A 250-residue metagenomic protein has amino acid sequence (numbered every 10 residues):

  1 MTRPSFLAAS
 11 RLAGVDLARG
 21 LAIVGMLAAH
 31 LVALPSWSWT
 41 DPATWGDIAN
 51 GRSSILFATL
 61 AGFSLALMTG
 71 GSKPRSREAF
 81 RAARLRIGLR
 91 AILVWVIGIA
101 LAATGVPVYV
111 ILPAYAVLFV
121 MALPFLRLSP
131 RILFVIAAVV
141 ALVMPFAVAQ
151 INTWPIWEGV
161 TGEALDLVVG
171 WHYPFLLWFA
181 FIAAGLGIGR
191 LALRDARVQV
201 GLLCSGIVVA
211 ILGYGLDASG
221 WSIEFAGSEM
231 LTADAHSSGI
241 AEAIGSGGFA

Functional and structural regions predicted by a protein language model:
M1-A250: Alpha-helical transmembrane segments and their immediate juxtamembrane cytosolic regions
